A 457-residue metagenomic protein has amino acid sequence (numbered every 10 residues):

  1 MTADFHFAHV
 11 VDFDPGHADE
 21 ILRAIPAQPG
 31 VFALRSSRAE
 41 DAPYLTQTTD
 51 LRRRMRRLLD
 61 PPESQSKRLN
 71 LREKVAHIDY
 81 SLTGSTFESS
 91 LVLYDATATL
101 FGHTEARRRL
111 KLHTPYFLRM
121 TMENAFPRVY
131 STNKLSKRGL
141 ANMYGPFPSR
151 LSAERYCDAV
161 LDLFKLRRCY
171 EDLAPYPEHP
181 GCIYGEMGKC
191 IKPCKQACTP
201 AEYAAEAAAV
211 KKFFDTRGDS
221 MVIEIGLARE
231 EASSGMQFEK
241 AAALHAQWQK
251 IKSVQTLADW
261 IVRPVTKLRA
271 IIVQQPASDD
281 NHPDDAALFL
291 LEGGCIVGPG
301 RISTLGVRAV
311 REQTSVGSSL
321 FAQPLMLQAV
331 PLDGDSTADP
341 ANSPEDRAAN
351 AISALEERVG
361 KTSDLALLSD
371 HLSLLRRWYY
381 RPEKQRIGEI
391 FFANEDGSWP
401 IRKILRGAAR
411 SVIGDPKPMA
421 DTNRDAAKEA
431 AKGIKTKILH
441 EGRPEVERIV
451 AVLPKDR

Functional and structural regions predicted by a protein language model:
M1-G235, E239-R457: Conserved catalytic/ligand-binding micro-motifs in nucleotide and anionic cofactor chemistry
